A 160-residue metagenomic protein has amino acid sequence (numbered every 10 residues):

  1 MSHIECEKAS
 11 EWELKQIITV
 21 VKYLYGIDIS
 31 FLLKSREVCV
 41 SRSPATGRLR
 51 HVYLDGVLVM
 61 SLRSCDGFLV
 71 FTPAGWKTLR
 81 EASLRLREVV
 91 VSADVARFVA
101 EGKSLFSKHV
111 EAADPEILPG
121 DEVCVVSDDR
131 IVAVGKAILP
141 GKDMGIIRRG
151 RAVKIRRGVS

Functional and structural regions predicted by a protein language model:
C6-C39, P44, R48, L54-P119 (+1 more regions): Beta-strand/loop-dominated core regions that host nucleotide or nucleotide-derived cofactor-binding catalytic loops
